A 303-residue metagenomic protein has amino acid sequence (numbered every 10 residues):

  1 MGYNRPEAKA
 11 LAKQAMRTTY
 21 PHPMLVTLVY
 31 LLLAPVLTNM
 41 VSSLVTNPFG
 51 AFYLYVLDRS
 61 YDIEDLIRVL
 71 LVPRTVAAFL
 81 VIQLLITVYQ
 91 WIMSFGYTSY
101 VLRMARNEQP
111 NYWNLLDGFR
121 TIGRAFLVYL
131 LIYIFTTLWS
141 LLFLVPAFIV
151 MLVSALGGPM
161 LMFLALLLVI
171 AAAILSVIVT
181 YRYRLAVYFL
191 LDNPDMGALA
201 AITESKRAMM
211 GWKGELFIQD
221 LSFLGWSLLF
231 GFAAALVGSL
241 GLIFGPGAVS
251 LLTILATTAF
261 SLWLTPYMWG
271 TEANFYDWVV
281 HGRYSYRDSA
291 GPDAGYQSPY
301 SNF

Functional and structural regions predicted by a protein language model:
M1-F303: Hydrophobic alpha-helical membrane segments
